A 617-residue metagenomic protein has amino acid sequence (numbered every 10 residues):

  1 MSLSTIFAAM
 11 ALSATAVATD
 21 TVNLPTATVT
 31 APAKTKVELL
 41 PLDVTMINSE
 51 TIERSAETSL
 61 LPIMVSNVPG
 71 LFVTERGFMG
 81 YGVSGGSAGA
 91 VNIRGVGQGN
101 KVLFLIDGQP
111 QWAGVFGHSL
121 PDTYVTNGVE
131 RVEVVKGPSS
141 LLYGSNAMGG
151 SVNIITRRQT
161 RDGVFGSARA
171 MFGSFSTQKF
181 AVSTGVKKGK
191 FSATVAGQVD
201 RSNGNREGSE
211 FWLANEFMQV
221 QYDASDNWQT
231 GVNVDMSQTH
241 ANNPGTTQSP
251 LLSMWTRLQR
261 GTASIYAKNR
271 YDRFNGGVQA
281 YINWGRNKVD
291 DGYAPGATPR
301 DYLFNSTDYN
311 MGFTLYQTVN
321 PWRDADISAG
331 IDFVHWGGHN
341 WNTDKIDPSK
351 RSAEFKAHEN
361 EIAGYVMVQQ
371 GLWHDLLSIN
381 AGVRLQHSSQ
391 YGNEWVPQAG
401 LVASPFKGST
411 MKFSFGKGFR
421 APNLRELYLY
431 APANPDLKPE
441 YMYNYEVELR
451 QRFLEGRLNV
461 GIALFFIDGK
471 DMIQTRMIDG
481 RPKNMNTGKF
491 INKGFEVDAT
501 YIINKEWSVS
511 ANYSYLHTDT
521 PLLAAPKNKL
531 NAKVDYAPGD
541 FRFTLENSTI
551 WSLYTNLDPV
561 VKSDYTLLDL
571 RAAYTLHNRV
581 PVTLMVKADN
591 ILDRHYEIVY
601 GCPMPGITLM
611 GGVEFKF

Functional and structural regions predicted by a protein language model:
P25-T58, G85, F217: N-terminal periplasmic "start-of-domain" segments of outer-membrane beta-barrel proteins
P62-Q109: Extracytoplasmic beta-strand/coil segments of soluble accessory domains associated with Gram-negative outer-membrane
N92, Q109-K136: Short acidic/polar hinge/loop motifs at secondary-structure boundaries that mediate gating or recognition
T123-S167: A beta-strand signature from Gram-negative outer-membrane beta-barrel systems, especially the internal plug domain
S202-S209, L213, N227-N310: Flexible loop and strand-edge segments within Gram-negative outer membrane beta-barrel domains
T247-Y266, R270, S306, A357-E359 (+5 more regions): Outer-membrane beta-barrel signature, preferentially recognizing the C-terminal barrel domain of Gram-negative
L372-W373, F466-D468, M485-T555, T583 (+2 more regions): Gram-negative outer-membrane beta-barrel transporters
D468-K470, S552-Y554, A572-F617: C-terminal beta-signal and adjacent terminal beta-strands/loops of Gram-negative outer-membrane beta-barrel proteins
